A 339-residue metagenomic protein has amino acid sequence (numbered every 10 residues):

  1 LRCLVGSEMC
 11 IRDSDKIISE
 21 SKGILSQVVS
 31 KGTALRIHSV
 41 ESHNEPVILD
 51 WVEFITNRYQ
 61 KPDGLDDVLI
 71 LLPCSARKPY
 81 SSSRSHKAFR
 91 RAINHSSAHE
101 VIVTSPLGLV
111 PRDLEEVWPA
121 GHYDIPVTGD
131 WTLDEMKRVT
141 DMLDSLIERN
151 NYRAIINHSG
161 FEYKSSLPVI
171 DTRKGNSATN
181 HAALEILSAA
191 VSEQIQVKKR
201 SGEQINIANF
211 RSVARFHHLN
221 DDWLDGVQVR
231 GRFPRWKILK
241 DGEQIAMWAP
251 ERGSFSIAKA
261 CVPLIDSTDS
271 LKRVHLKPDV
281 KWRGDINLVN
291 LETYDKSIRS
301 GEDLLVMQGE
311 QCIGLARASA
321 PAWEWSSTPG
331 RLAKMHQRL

Functional and structural regions predicted by a protein language model:
L1-D13: Single conserved hydrophobic/aromatic residue that forms the stacking wall/gate of nucleotide- or nucleobase-binding
I18-R91: Active-site and ligand/interface coordination hotspots across diverse enzymes and nucleic-acid-associated assemblies
A76-S81, L107-V110, I125-K137, F161-K164 (+1 more regions): Short acidic, S/G/P-rich loop/turn micro-motifs used as interaction or catalytic elements
A98-H122: Short connector loops at secondary-structure junctions
G121-I155, Q196-D222: Extended, charge-rich low-complexity interaction segments
F161-Q204: Peripheral docking tails and interdomain loops at the edges of cofactor- or intermediate-handling domains
S192-L271: Anionic-ligand-binding alpha/beta catalytic cores of soluble enzymes and soluble regulatory domains that recognize
I245-L339: Beta-strand/loop-dominated core regions that host nucleotide or nucleotide-derived cofactor-binding catalytic loops
